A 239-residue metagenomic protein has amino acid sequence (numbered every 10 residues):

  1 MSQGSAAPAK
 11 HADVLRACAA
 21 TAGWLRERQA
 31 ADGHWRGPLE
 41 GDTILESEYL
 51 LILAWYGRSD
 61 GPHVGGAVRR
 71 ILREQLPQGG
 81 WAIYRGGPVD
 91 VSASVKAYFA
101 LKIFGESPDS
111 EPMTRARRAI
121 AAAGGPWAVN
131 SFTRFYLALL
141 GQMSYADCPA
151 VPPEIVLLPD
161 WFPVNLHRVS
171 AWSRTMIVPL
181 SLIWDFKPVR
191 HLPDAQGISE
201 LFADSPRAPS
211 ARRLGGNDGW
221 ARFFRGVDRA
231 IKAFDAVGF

Functional and structural regions predicted by a protein language model:
M1-F239: Preference for long, amphipathic alpha-helical scaffolds in soluble/luminal domains and all-alpha bundles
